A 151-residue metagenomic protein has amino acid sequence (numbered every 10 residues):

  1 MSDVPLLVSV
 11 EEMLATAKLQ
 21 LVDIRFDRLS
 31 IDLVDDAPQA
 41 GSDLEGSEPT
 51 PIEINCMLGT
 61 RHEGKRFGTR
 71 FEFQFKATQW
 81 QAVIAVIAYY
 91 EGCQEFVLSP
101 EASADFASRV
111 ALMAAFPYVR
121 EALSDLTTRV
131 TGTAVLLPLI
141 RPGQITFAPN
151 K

Functional and structural regions predicted by a protein language model:
M1-V110, E121, D125-K151: N-terminal intrinsically disordered, cationic/polar leader segments that include organellar targeting peptides
